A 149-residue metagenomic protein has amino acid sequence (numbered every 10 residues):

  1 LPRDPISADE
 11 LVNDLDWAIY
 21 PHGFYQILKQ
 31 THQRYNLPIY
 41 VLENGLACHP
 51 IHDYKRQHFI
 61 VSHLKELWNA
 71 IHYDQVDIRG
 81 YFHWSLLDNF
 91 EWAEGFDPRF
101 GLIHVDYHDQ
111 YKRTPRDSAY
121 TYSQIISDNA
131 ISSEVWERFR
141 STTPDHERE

Functional and structural regions predicted by a protein language model:
L1-E149: Non-catalytic scaffold segments within catalytic domains of secreted glycoside hydrolases
